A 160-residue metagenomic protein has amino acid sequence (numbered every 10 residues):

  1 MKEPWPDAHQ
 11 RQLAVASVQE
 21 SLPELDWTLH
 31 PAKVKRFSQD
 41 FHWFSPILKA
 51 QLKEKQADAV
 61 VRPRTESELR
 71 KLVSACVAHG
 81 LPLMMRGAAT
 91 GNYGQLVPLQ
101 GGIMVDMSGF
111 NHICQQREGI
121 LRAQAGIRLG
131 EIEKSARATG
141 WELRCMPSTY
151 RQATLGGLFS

Functional and structural regions predicted by a protein language model:
M1-S74, T90-G119, S148: N-terminal flexible segment immediately upstream of the FAD-binding catalytic core in FAD-dependent oxidoreductases
V34, H79-S160: FAD-binding core of FAD-dependent oxidoreductases, characterized by glycine-rich FAD pyrophosphate-binding loops
